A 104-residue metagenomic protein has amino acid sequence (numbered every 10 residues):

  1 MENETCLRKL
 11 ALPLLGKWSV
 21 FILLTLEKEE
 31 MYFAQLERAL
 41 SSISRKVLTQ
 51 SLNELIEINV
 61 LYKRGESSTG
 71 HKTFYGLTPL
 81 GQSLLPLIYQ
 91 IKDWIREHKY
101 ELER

Functional and structural regions predicted by a protein language model:
E2-V47, S68-F74: N-terminal helix-turn-helix DNA-binding core of bacterial DNA-binding proteins
F21-L24, I56, P86, K92: A cross-family signal for key residues in well-ordered alpha-helices that form functional helical elements
E27, M31, Q35, N59 (+1 more regions): A short beta-strand-loop micro-motif that forms or neighbors metal/cofactor- and ligand-binding patches at active-site
L48, L52-L55: Basic amphipathic alpha-helical segments that dock to polyanions
I56-E66: A short, conserved structural fragment
S67-Q90: Basic, amphipathic "hinge/linker" alpha-helix immediately C-terminal to the N-terminal HTH DNA-binding motif
Q82-R104: Amphipathic alpha-helical dimerization/coiled-coil segments that flank or bridge DNA-binding/regulatory modules
